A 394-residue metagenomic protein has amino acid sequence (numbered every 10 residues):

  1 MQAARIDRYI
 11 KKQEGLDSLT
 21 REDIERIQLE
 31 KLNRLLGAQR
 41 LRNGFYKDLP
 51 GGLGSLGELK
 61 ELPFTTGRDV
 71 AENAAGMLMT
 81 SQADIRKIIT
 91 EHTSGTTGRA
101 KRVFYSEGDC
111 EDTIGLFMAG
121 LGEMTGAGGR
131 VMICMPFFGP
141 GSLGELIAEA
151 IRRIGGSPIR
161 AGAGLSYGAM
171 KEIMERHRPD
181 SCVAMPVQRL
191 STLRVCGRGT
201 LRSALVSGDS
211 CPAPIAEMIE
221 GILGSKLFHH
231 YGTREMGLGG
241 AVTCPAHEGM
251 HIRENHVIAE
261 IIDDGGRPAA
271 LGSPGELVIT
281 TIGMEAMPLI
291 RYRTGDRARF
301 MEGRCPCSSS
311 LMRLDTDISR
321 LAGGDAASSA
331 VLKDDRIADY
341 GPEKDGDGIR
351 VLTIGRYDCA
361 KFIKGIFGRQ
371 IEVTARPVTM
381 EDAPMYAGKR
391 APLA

Functional and structural regions predicted by a protein language model:
M1-D23, E30, R34, S157-A394: Active-site glycine/GP-rich loop and adjacent strand/helix microenvironment that borders small-molecule binding pockets
M1-H92, R99-D112, A119, G265 (+3 more regions): Nucleotide 5′-phosphate-binding alpha/beta core
G37, D48, E149-R153, E172 (+1 more regions): Surface-exposed charge patches
T93-S94, I151, A259: Hydrophobic alpha-helical segments that mediate membrane insertion or helix-helix packing
T97-D112, A148-E149, G155-S157, I173 (+2 more regions): Acidic/glycine-enriched edge-of-secondary-structure segments
C110, P136-G139, V187-Q188: Short glycine-enriched loops at secondary-structure junctions
T113-R130, S166-R178: Conserved ATP-dependent adenylate/AMP-binding module captured primarily in the ANL superfamily
L121-G156: Conserved AMP-binding loop of ANL adenylate-forming enzymes
